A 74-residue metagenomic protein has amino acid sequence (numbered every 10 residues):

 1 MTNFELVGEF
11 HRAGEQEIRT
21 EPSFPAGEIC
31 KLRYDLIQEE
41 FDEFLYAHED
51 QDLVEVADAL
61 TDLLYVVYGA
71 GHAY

Functional and structural regions predicted by a protein language model:
M1-Y74: Flexible "arm" and connector segments at domain edges
